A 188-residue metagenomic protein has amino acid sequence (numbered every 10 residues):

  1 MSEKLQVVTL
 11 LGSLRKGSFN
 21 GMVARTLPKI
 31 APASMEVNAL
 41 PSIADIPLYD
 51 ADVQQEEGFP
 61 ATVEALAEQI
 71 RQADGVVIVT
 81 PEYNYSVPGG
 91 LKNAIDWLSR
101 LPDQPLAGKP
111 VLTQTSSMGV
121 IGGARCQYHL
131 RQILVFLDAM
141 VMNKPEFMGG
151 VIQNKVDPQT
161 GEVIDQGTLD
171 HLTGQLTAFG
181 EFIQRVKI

Functional and structural regions predicted by a protein language model:
S2-E3, V8, M140-I188: Glycine-rich phosphate/pyrophosphate-binding loop and the adjoining helix
S2-M35: N-terminal beta1-alpha1 ligand-phosphate binding loop
V7, N20, A24, V63 (+4 more regions): A general structural signal for well-ordered alpha-helical segments in protein cores
G12, S42, S116: Cofactor-binding loop segments of dinucleotide-utilizing enzymes, especially the Rossmann-like FAD- and NAD(P)+-binding
P32-N38, A139-M140: A generic structural motif
S42-F59: N-terminal beta-loop-helix "entrance" segment that forms/cooperates in small-molecule cofactor or anionic ligand
G58-L137: Helix-loop-strand module that forms the ligand-binding subsite of alpha/beta enzymes
